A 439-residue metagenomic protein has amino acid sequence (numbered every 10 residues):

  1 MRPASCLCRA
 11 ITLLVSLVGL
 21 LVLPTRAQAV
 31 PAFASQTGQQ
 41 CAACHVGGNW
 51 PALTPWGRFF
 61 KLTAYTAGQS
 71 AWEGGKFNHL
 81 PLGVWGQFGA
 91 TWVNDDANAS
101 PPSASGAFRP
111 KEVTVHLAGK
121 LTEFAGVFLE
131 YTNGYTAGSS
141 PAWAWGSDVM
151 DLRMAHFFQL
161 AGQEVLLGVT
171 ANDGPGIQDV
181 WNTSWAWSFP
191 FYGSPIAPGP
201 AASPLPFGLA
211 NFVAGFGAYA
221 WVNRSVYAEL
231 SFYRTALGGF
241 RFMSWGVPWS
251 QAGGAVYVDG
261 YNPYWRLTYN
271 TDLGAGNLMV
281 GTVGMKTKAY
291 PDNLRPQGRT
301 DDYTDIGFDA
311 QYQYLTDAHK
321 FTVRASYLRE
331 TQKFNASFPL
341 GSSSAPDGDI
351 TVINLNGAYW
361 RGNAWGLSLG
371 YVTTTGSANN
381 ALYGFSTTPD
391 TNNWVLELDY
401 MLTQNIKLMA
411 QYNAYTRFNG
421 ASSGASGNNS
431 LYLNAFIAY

Functional and structural regions predicted by a protein language model:
G38-G48: The canonical Cys-X-X-Cys-His
Q40, S426-Y439: Outer-membrane beta-barrel "beta-signal"
A52-T54, L80-V93, S100-G238, D259-A275 (+5 more regions): Outer membrane beta-barrel
G89-D96, T132-S139, Q159, G174-Q178 (+6 more regions): Sequence/structural signature of outer-membrane beta-barrel proteins
P102-A107, S139-S147, P206-A210, G253-D259 (+4 more regions): Replace "Gram-negative outer membrane beta-barrel proteins" with "bacterial and organellar outer membrane beta-barrel
P110-E112, A144-D151, E164-L166, V213-G215 (+7 more regions): Transmembrane beta-barrel architecture of outer membranes
N277-L396, Y400: Detector for outer-membrane/organellar transmembrane beta-barrel domains, recognizing the amphipathic beta-strand
